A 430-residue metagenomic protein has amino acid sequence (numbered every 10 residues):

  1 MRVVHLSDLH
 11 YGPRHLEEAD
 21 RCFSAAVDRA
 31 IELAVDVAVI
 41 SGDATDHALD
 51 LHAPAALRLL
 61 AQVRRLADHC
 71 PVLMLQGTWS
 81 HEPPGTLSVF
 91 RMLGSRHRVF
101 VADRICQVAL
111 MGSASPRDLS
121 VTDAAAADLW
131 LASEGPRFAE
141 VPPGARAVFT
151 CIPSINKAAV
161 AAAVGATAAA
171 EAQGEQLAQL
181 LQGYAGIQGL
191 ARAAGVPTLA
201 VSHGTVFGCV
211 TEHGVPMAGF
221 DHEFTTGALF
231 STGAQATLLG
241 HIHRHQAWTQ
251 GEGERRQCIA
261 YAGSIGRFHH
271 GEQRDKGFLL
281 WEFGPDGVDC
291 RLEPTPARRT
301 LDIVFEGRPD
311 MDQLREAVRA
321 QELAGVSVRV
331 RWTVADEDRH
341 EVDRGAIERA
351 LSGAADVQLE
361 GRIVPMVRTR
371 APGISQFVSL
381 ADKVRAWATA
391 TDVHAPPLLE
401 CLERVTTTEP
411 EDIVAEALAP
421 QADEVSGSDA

Functional and structural regions predicted by a protein language model:
M1-V4: Extreme N-terminal starter segment of soluble prokaryotic enzymes
D8, F23, A38, D43 (+8 more regions): Divalent metal-coordination and catalytic microenvironments
G12-P13, D46-L49, L75-T86, V108-M111 (+4 more regions): Active-site environment of divalent metal-dependent phosphoester hydrolases
H15-G112, L131-R137, T226, F230-A234: Core catalytic region of metal-dependent phosphoesterases/phosphodiesterases, especially metallo-beta-lactamase-like
R91-R98, V206-P285: Conserved beta-sheet core of the metallophosphoesterase superfamily
M92-H222, A262: Conserved catalytic scaffold of divalent metal-dependent phosphoesterases
C106-A145, Q257-R329: Binuclear metal-dependent phosphoesterase catalytic core
F283-A430: Accessory, non-catalytic peripheral segments of nucleic-acid enzymes
